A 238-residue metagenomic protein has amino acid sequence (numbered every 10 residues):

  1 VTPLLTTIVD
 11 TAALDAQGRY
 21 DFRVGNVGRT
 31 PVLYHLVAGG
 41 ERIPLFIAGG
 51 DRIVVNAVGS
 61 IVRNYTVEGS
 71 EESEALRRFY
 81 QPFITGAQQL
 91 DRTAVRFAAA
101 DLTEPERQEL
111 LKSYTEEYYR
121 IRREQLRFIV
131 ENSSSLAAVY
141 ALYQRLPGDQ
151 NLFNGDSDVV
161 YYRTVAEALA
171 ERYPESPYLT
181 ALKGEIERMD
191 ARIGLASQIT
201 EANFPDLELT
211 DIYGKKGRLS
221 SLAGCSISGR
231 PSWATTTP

Functional and structural regions predicted by a protein language model:
V1-R123, R127-F128: A non-transmembrane, solvent-exposed segment enriched in polar/low-complexity residues
K112, Q150-V159: Short coil/turn connectors between adjacent alpha-helices in alpha-solenoid helical repeat scaffolds
Q125-I129, L142, A166-A170: Amphipathic alpha-helical segments within well-ordered protein domains
S133-D149: Amphipathic alpha-helical repeat scaffolds of TPR domains
V160-I212, G217-L222: N-proximal helix/coil linker or "cap" segments that precede and/or mark the start of modular domains
K215-P238: Short active-site neighborhood of thiol/selenol oxidoreductases, capturing the structured segment around
